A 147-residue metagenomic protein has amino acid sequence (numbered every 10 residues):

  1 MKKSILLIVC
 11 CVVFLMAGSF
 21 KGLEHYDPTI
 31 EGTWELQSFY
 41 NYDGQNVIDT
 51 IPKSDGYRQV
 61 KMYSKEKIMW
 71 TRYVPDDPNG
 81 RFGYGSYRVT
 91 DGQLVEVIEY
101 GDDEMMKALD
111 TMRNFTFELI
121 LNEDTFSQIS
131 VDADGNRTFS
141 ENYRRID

Functional and structural regions predicted by a protein language model:
M1-S4: Positively charged n-region of N-terminal signal peptides that target proteins for export
L6-I8, D55: Hydrophobic alpha-helical segments and their boundary regions
I8-A17: Bacterial N-terminal signal peptides
M16-F82, V95-D147: Lipid interaction determinants
G85: Phosphoinositide-binding peripheral membrane targeting modules
